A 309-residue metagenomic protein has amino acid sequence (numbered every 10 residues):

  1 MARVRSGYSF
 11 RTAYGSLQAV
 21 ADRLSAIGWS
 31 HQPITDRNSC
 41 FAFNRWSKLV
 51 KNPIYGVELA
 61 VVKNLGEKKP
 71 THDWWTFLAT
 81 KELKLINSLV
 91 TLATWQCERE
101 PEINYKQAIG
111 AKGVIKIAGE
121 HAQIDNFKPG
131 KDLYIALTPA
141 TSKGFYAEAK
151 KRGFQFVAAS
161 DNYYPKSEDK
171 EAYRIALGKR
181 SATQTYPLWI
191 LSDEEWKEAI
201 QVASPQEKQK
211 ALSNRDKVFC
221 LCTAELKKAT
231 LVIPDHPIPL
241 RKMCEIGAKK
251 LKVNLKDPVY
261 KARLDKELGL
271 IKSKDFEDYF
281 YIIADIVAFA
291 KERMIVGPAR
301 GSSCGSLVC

Functional and structural regions predicted by a protein language model:
M1-C309: Phosphodiester-processing cores and adjacent nucleic acid-binding clamps
